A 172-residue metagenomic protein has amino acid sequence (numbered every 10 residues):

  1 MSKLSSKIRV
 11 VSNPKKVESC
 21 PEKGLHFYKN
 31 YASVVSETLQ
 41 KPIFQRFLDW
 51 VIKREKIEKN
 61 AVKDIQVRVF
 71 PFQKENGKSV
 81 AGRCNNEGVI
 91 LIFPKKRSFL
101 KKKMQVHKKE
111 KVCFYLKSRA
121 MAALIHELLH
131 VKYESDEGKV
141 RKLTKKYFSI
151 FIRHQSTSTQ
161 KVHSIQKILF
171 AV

Functional and structural regions predicted by a protein language model:
M1-V34: N-terminal low-structure segments adjacent to metalloprotease catalytic domains across cellular compartments
S2, V106, L169-V172: Short acidic DE-rich linear segments
Y31-F99, Q160: Auxiliary, metal-adjacent structural segments of Zn-dependent hydrolase domains
V34-E37, E110, F114, L129-E134: Short, charged/polar micro-motifs that form catalytic or ligand-binding hotspots
K102-K111: Intrinsically disordered, low-complexity Ser/Thr- and acidic-rich flexible linkers and loops, especially at boundaries
F114-A122: Alpha-helical scaffolds flanking conserved acidic
A122-E134, V140: Active-site recognition of the HExxH zinc-binding catalytic motif
S135-V172: Post-HExxH zinc-binding segment in Zn-dependent metallohydrolases
